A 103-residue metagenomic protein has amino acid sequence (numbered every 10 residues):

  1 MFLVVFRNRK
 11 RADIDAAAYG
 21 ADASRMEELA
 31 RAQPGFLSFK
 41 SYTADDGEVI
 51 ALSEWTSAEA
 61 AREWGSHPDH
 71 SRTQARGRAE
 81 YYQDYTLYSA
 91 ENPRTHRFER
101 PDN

Functional and structural regions predicted by a protein language model:
M1-V49, A58-S66, Y82-N103: Short S/T/G/P-rich N-terminal loop/turn motif that feeds into the first structured element of a domain
G77-E80: Arginine/glycine-rich "motif VI" loop of SF2 helicases in the C-terminal RecA-like domain
